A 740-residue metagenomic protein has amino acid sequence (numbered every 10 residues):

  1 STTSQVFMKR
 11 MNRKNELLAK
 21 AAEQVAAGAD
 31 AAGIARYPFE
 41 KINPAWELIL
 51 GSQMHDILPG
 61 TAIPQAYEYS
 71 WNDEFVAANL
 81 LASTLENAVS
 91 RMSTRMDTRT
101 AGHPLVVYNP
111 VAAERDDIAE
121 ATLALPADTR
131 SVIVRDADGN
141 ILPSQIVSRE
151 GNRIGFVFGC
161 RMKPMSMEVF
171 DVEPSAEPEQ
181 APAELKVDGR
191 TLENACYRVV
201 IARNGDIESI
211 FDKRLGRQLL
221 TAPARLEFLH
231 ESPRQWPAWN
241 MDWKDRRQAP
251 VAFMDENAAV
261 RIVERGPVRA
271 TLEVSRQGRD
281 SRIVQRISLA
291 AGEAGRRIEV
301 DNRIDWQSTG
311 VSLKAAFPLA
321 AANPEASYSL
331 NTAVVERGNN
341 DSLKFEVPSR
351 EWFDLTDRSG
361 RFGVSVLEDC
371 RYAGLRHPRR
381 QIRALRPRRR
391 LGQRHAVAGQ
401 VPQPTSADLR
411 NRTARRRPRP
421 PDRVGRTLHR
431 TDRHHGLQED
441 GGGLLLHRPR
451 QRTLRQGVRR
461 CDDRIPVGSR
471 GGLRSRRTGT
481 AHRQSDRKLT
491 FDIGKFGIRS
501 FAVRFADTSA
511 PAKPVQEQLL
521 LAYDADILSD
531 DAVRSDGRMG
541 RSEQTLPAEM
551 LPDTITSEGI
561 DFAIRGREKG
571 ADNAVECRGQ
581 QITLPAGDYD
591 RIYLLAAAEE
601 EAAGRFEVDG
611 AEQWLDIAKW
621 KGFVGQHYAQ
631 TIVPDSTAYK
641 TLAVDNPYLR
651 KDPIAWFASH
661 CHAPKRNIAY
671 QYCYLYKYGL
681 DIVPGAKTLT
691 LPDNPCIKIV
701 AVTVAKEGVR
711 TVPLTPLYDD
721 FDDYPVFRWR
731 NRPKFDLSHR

Functional and structural regions predicted by a protein language model:
S1-R99, Y108-P110, V157-M162, S327-L454 (+1 more regions): Active-site and substrate-binding clefts of carbohydrate-active enzymes
F39-K41, G51-I304, T309, P387-R388 (+6 more regions): Catalytic and substrate-binding regions of extracellular carbohydrate-active enzymes, especially polysaccharide lyases
V111-D128, S312-A320, R452-G468: Surface-exposed beta-strand/loop patches in extracellular or lumenal glycoproteins
T129-G155, A181, N323-L343, S469-L489 (+1 more regions): Solvent-exposed beta-strand/loop surfaces of large extracellular or lumenal domains
R149-M167, D369-R379, R487-I498, G570-Y589 (+1 more regions): A surface-exposed beta-strand-loop module
D188-Y197, R203-D206, F211-T413, V424 (+3 more regions): Beta-strand/loop-rich accessory regions of lumenal/periplasmic or secreted enzymes, predominantly carbohydrate-active
E264-A322, H435-L446, Q451-R455, E576-L595 (+4 more regions): Acidic, contiguous internal or C-terminal segments within carbohydrate-active enzymes that form a structured patch used
S509-R740: N-terminal/edge-of-domain interface segments
